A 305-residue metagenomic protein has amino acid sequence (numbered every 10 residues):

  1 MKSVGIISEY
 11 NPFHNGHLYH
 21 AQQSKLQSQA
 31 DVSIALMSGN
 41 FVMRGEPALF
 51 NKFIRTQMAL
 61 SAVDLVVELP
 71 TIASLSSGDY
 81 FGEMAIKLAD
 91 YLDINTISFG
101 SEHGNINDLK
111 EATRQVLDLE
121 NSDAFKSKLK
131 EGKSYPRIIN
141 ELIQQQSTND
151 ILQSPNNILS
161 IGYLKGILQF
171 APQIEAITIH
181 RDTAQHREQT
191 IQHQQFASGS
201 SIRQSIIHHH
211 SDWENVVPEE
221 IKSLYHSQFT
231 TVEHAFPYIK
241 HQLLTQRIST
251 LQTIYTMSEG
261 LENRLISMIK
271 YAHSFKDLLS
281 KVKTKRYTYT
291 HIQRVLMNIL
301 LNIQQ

Functional and structural regions predicted by a protein language model:
M1-R55: N-terminal catalytic cores of NTP/NDP-binding nucleotidyl/phosphoryl-transfer enzymes
I6-I7, L36-M37, V67-P70, I177-I179: Short beta-strands and strand-loop turn motifs
K25-L26, L60, I86-D90: Non-catalytic positions within long, well-ordered alpha-helices that form the structural scaffold/packing of enzyme
S28-A30, V63, I94: Short, high-confidence coil segments that cap the C-terminus of an alpha-helix and link into the following beta-strand
I54-M58, Y163: Short, solvent-exposed amphipathic alpha-helices that sit in or adjacent to ligand/effector-binding or catalytic
Q57-T71: A glycine-rich helix N-cap at a beta->alpha junction
L69-Q305: Active-site cores that bind ATP or allylic diphosphates and position pyrophosphate for catalysis
